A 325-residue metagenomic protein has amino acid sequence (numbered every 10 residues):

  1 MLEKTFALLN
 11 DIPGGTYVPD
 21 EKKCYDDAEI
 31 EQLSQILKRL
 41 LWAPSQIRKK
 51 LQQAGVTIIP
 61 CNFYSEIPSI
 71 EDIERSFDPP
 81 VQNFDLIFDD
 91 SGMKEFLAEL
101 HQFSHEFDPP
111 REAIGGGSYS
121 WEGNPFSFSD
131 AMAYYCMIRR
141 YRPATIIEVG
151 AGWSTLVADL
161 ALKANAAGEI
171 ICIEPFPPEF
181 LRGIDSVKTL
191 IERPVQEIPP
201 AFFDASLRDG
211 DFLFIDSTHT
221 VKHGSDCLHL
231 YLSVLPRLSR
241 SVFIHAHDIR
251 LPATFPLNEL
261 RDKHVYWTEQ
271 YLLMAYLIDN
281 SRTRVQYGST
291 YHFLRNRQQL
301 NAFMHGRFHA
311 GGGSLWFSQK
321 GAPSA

Functional and structural regions predicted by a protein language model:
L2-H245, I249-A325: A short alpha-helical cap/connector motif
